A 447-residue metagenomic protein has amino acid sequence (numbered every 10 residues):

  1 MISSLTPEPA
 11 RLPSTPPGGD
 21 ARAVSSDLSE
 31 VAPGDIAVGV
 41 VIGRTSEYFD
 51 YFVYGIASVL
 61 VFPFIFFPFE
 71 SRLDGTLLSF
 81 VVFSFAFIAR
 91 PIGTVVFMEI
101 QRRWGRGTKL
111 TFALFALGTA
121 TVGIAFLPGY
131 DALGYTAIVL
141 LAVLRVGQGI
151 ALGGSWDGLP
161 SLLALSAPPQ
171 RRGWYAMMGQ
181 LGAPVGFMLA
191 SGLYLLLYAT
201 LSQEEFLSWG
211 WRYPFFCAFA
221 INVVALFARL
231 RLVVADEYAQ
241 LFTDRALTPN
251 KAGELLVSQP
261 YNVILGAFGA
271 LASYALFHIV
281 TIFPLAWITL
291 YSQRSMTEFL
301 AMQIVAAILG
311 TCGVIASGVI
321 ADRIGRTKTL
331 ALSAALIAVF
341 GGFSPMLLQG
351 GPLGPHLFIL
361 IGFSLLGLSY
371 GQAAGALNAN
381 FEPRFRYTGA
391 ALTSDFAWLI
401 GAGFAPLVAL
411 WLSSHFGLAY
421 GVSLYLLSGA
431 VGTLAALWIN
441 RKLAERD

Functional and structural regions predicted by a protein language model:
G55, P260-L309, A402-A405: Extracytoplasmic gate region of multi-pass secondary transporters
I92-R106, V314-R326: Helix-to-loop junctions at the C-terminal end of transmembrane segments in multipass secondary transporters
R103-F115, R323-A334: Cytoplasmic membrane-interface "Motif A"-like loop-to-helix N-cap segments of 12-TM Major Facilitator Superfamily
F115-L133, A335-G350: C-terminal ends and interior cores of transmembrane alpha-helices in multi-pass membrane transporters/permeases
G134-G153, G354-L368: Hydrophobic core of transmembrane alpha-helices in multi-pass small-molecule transporters, especially MFS/SLC-type
W174-Y198, I221, S394-A405: Glycine-rich segments within core transmembrane alpha-helices of 12-TM secondary carriers
A225-L232, L427-D447: Multi-pass alpha-helical transporter architecture, strongest for 12-TM Major Facilitator/SLC carriers used
R384-S413: A late C-terminal transmembrane helix in Major Facilitator Superfamily
